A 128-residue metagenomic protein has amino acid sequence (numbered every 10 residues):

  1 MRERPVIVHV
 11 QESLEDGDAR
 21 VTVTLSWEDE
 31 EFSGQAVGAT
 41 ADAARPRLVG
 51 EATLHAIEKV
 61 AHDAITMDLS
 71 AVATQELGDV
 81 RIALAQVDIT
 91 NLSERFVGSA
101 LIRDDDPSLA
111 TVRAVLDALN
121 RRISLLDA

Functional and structural regions predicted by a protein language model:
M1-R2, A128: Actinobacteria-biased recognition of intrinsically disordered, low-complexity terminal regions
R2-D16, I65-E76: Translation machinery proteins
E12, G17-D29, R81-L92: Short beta-strand elements
D16-D18, A44, L48, D106 (+2 more regions): Conserved active-site and cofactor/substrate-binding residues in soluble primary-metabolism enzymes
G17, I57-V60, R122: Mitochondrial intermembrane space
T24-K59: Acidic (E/D-rich), amphipathic helical modules within compact regulatory domains
S33, N91-A128: Mixed-charge, glycine-accented linear interaction segment located at domain edges/termini
L54-P107: Short, solvent-exposed interaction modules
